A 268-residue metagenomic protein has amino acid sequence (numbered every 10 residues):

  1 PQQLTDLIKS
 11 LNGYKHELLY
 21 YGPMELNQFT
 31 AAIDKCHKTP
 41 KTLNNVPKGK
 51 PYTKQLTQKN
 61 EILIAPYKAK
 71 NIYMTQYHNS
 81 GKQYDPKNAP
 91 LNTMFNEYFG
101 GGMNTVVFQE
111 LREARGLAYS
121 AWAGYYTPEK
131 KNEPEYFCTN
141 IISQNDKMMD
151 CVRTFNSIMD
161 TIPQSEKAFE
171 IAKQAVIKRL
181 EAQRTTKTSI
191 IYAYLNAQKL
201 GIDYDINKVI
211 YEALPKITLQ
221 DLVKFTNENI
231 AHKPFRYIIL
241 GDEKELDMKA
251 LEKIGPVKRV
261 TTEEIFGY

Functional and structural regions predicted by a protein language model:
P1-V46, R115, S120-Y268: Charge-rich, well-structured scaffold segments of protease-associated domains
N45-V106, N140, G267-Y268: His/Glu-based metal-binding/catalytic segments typifying zinc-dependent metallopeptidases
